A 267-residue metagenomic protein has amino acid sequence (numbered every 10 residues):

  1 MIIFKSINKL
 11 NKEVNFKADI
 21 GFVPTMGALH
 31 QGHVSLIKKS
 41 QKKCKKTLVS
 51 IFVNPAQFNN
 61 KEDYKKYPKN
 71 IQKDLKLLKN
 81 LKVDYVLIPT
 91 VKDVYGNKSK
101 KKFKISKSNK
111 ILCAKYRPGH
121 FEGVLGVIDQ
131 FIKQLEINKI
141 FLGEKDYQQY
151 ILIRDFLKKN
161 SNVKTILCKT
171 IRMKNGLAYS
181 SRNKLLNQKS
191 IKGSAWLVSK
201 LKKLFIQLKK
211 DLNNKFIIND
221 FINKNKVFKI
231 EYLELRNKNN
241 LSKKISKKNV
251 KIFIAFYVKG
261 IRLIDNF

Functional and structural regions predicted by a protein language model:
M1-V227, R236, N240, G260 (+1 more regions): Nucleotidyltransferase catalytic core that binds NTPs
Y232-F267: A C-terminal functional module that forms or caps the active site or interfaces directly with catalytic machinery
